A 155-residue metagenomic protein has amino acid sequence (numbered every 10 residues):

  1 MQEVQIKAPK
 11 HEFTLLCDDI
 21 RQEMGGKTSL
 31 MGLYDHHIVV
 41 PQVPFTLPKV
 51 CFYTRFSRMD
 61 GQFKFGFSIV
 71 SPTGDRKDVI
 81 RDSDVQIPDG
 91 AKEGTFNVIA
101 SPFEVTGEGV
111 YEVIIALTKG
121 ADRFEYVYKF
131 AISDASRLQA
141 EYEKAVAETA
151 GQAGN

Functional and structural regions predicted by a protein language model:
Q2-N155: Contiguous segments within soluble domain cores/interaction surfaces
